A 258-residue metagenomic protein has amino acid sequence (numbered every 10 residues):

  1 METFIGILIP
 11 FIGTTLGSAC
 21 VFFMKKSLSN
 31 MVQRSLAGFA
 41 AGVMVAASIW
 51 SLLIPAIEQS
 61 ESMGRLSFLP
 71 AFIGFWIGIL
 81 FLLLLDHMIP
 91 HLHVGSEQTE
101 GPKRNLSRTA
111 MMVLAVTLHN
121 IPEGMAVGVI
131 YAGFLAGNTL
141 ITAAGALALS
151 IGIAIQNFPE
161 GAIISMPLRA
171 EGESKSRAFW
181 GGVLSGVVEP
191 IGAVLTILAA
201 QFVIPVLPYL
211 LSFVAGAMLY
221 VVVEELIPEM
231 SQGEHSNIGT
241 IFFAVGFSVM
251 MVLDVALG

Functional and structural regions predicted by a protein language model:
M1-G258: Intrinsically disordered, metal-sensing/regulatory segments
